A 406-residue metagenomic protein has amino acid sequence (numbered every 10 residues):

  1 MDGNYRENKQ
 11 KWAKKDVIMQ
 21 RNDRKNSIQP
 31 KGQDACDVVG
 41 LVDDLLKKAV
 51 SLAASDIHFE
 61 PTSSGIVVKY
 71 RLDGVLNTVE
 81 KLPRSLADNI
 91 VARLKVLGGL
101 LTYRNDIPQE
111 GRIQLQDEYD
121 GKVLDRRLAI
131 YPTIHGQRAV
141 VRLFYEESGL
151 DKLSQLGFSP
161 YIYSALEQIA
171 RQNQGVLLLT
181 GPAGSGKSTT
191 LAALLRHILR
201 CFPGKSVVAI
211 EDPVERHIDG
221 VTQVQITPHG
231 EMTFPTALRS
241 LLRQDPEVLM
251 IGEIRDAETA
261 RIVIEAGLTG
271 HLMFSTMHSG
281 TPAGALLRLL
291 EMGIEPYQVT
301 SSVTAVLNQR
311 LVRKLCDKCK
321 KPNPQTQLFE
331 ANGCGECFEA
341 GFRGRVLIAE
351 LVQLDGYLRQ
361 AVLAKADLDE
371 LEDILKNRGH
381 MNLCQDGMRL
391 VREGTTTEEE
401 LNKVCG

Functional and structural regions predicted by a protein language model:
R6, W12-R21, K25-G406: Short, flexible helix-loop junctions that flank or precede catalytic/ligand sites
